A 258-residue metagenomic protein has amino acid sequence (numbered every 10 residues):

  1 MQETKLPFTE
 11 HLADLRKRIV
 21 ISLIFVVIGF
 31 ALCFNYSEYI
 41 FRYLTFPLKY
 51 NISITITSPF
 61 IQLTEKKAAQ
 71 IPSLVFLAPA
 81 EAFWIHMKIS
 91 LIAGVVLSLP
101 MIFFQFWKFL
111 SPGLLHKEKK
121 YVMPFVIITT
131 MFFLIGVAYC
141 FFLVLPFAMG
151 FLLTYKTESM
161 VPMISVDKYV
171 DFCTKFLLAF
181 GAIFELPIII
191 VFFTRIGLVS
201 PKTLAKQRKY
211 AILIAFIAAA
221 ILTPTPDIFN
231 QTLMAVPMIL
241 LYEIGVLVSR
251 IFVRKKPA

Functional and structural regions predicted by a protein language model:
M1-A258: Membrane topogenic/interface segments and analogous intrinsically disordered interaction regions
